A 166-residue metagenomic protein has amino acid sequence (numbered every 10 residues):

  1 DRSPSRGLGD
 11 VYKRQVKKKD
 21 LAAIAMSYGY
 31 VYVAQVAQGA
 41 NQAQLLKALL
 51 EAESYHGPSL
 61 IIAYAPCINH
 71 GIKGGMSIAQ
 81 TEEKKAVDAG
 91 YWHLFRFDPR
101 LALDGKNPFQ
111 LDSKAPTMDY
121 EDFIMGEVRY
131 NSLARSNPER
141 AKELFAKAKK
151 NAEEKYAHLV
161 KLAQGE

Functional and structural regions predicted by a protein language model:
D1-L8, Y12: Single conserved hydrophobic/aromatic residue that forms the stacking wall/gate of nucleotide- or nucleobase-binding
G9, M26-Y30, G126: Gly-rich Lys/Arg/Thr-decorated short loops/hinges at beta-loop-alpha junctions or inter-strand turns that position
K13-S27: Structured alpha-helical segments in the cores of large, soluble enzyme domains
Y32-A37: Short catalytic-loop micro-motif centered on adjacent basic/acidic residues
G39, L45-E143, K147, L159-L162: Glycine/aspartate-rich loop-and-adjacent alpha/beta segment that forms the canonical ThDP
A148-A152: Short amphipathic alpha-helical coiled-coil/interface segments
